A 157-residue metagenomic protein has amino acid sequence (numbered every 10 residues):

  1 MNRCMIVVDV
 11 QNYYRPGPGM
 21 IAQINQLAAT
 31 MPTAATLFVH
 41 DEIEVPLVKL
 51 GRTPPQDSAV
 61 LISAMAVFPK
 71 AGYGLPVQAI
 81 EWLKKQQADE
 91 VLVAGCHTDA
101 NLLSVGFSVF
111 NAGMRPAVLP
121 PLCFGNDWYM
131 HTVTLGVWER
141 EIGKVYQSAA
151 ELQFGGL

Functional and structural regions predicted by a protein language model:
N2-C4, Y13, Q23, P32 (+1 more regions): Active-site-adjacent betaalpha module
M5-V10, L37-F38: Short, conserved active-site loops that position catalytic residues or coordinate cofactors/metal ions across diverse
V10-G19: Short acidic, Gly/Ser-rich segments with clustered Asp/Glu that frequently serve as metal-coordination loops in enzyme
P18-L27: Basic, amphipathic juxtamembrane/active-site segments that coordinate anionic phosphate or diphosphate groups
A29-V48: PIN/NYN-family metal-dependent endoribonuclease catalytic core
